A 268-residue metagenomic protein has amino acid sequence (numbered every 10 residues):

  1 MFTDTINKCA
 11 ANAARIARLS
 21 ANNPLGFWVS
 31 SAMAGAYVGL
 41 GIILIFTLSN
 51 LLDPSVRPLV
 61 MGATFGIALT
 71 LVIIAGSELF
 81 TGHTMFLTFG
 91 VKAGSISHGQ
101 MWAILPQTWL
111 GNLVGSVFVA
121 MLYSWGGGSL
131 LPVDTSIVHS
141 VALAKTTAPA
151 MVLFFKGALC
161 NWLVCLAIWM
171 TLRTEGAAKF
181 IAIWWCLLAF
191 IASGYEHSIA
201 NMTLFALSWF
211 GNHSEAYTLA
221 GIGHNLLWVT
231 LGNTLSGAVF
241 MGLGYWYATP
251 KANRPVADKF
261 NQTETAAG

Functional and structural regions predicted by a protein language model:
M1-G268: Alpha-helical transmembrane segments and their helix-helix packing motifs
